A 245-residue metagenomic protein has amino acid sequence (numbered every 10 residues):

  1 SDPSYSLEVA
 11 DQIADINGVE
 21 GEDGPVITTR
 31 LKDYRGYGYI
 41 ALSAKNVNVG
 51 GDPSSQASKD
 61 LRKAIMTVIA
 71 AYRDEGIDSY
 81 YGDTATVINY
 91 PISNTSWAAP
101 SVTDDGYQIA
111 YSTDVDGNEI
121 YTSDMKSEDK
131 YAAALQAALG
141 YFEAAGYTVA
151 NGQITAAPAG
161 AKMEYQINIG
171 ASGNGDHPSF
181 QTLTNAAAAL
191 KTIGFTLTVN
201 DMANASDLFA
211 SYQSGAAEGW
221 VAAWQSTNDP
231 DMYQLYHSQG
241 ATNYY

Functional and structural regions predicted by a protein language model:
S1, A189-Y245: Periplasmic binding protein-like
S1-N46, D78-S79: Extracellular/periplasmic solute-recognition and catalytic clefts
P3-S6, G36-Y37, N46-N48, A71-E75 (+5 more regions): Solvent-exposed loop/turn segments at secondary-structure junctions within structured extracellular/periplasmic domains
I13-D15, G82-T84, Q234-G240: Short secondary-structure boundary/capping segments
G21-E22, D33-R35, P158-A161, Y212-G215: Extracellular/periplasmic catalytic domains that process cell-envelope and extracellular macromolecules
T29-L31, G38-S43, T67, G76 (+3 more regions): Structural recognition of the beta-strand scaffold that forms the well-ordered cores of secreted hydrolase catalytic
A41, G50-S54: A structural "hinge/loop" feature
Q56-A188, T196: Append "and occasionally in soluble cytosolic enzymes with long acidic Gly/Pro-rich linkers
